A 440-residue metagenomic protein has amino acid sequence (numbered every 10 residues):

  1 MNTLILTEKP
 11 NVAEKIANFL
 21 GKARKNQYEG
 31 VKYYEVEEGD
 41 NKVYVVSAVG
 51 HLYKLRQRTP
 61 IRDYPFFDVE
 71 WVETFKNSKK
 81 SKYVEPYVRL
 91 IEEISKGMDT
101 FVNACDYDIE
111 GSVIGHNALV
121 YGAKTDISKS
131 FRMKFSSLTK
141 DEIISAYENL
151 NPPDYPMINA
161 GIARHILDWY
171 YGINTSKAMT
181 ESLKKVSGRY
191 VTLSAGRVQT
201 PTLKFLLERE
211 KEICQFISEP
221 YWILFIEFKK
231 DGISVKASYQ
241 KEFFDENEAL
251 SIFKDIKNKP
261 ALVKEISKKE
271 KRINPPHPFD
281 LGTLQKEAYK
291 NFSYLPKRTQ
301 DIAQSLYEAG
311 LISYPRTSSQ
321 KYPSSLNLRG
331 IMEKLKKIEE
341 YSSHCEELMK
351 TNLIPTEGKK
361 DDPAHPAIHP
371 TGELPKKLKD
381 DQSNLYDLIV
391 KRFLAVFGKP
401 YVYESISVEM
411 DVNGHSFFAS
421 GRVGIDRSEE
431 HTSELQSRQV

Functional and structural regions predicted by a protein language model:
M1-I173: Intrinsically disordered, low-complexity regulatory segments
V12, G111-I114, N159, A163 (+6 more regions): Hydrophobic (often cysteine-bearing) scaffold residues that line and stabilize catalytic clefts of nucleotide/cofactor
F19, I94-G97, N117-Y121, A146 (+11 more regions): Generic, well-ordered alpha-helical scaffold segments in large soluble proteins
R24-E29, P152-M157, K177-E181, K211-F216 (+2 more regions): Active-site phosphate-binding and catalytic loops of NTP-dependent enzymes
D40-V46, G50-K80, Y190-Q304, E346 (+4 more regions): Long, highly charged, low-complexity internal segments
Y83, V88-G97, L138-F228, K268-R272: C-terminal or mid-to-C-terminal helical accessory/interaction module adjacent to the motor/catalytic core
S136-I143, K184, L281-G282, I302-I312: Short, conserved phosphate-binding/catalytic loop or strand-edge motifs used in phosphoryl-/nucleotidyl-transfer
M157, D168-G172, A309-D387, R427-S433: Extended, highly charged linker/hinge segments and catalytic-adjacent loops that couple domains and form adaptable
